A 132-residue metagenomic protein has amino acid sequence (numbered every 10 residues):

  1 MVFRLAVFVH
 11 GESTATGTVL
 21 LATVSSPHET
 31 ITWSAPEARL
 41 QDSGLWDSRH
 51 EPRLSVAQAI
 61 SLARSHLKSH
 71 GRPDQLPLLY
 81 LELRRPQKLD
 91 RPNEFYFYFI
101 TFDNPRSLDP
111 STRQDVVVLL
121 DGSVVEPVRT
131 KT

Functional and structural regions predicted by a protein language model:
F3-L5, T14-V24, Q75-T132: Exposed beta-strand-loop-beta-strand "reactive/processing" segments of non-cytosolic proteins
S13-G44: Compositionally biased P/S/T/G-rich terminal and signal peptide-adjacent segments that lie outside catalytic cores
S26, T32-P36, D47, S55 (+4 more regions): Serine/threonine-rich low-complexity intrinsically disordered regions
P36, Q41-D42, R64, F99-F102: Short secondary-structure boundary micro-motifs
L45-R85: Short, non-transmembrane alpha-helical segments in secretory-pathway proteins
